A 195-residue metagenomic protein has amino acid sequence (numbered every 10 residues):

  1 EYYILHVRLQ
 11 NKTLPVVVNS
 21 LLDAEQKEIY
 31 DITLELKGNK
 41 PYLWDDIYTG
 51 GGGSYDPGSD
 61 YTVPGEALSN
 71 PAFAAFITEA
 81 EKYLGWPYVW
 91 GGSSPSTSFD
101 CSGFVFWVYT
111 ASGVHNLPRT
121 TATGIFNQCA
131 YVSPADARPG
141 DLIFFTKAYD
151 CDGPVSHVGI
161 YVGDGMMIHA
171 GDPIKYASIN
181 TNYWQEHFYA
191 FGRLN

Functional and structural regions predicted by a protein language model:
E1-P87, A135, Q185-N195: Intrinsically disordered, low-complexity, Pro/Ser/Thr/Asn/Gly/Ala-rich spacer/linker segments adjacent to signal
G65-S69, S94-S98, T181: Alpha-helix initiation/capping motif
A72-A75, E79, D100-G103, W107 (+3 more regions): Extracytoplasmic/secreted proteins, especially bacterial periplasmic and envelope-associated proteins
W86-P139: Catalytic cysteine-centered active-site loop
H115, A122, A130-P134, D150-N195: Aromatic- and glycine-rich peptidoglycan recognition patches
